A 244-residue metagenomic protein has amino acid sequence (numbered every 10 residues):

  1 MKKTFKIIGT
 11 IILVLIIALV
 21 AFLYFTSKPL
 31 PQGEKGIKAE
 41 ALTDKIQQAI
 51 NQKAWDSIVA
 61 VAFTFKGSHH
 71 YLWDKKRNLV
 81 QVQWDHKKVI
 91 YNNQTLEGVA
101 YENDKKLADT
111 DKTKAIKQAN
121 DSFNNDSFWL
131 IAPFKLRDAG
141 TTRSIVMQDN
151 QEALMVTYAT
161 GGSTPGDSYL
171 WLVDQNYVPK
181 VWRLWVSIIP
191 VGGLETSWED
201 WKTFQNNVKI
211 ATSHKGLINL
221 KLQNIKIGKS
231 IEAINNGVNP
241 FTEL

Functional and structural regions predicted by a protein language model:
F5-G9, L13-T64: N-terminal leader/targeting segments and the immediate start of mature chains
A39-Q48, D56-S57, V61, D121-F128 (+1 more regions): Short, basic/low-complexity N-terminal boundary segments at the transition from targeting/disordered tails
E40-D109, F134-M147: N-terminal mature ectodomain segment of secretory-pathway/periplasmic proteins
W55, F63, W73, F128-W129 (+3 more regions): Tryptophan-centered motif/residue detector
S68-W73, H86-N92, D104-K114, G161-S168 (+2 more regions): Short, surface-exposed beta-strand/loop "edge" segments at domain boundaries and coil↔beta transitions
V99-D167, I188-G192, T242-L244: Flexible, processing/modification-adjacent segments and terminal tails in exported/periplasmic/extracellular proteins
D149-T242: Gly/Pro-enriched, hydrophobic low-complexity segments that function as extracytoplasmic propeptides/linkers
